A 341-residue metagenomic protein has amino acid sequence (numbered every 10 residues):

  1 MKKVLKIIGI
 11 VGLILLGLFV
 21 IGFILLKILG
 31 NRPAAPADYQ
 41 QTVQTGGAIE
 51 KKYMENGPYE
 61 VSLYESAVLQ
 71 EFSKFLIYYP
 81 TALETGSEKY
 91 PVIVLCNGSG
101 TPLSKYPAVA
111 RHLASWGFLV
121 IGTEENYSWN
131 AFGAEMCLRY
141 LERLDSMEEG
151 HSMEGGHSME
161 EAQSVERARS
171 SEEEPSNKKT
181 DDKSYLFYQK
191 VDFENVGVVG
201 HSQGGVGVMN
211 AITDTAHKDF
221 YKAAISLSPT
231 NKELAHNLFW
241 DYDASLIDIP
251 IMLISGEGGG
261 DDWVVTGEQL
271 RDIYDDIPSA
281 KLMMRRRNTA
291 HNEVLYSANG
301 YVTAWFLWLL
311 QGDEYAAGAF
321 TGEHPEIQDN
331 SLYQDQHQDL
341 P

Functional and structural regions predicted by a protein language model:
M1-V20: N-terminal Sec-pathway targeting helices
N31-E88: N-terminal cap/lid segment of alpha/beta-hydrolase-fold proteins
E84-K89, F132-V206, D214: Gly/Ser-rich "nucleophile elbow"/oxyanion-hole loop immediately N-terminal to the catalytic nucleophile in hydrolases
E88-G98: Short beta-strand element of the alpha/beta-hydrolase
S104-T123: Short amphipathic alpha-helix adjacent to the substrate-entry channel of hydrolases
A211-Y221: Conserved hydrolase catalytic core segment
D219-V294: The feature captures the conserved acid-bearing segment of alpha/beta-hydrolase catalytic domains
S279-P341: C-terminal catalytic histidine-bearing segment of alpha/beta-hydrolase fold enzymes
